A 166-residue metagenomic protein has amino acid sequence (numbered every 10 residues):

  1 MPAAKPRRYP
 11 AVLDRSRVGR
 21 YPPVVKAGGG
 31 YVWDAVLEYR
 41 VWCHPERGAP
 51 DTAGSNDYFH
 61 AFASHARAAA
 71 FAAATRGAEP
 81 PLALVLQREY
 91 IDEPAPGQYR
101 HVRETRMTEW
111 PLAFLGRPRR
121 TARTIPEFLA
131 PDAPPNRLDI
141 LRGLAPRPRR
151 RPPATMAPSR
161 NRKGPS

Functional and structural regions predicted by a protein language model:
M1, G30-V41, A70, T75-E79 (+3 more regions): Nucleic-acid endonuclease domains
M1-N56, H60, N136, R142 (+1 more regions): ADP-ribose/NAD+-binding catalytic cleft of ART/PARP-like enzymes
P10-V12, P81-R88: Short beta-strand element of the conserved SAM-dependent methyltransferase core
L13, V25, C43, A63-A66 (+4 more regions): Generic alpha-helical secondary structure signal
A53-A78: A short, charged, amphipathic alpha-helix used as a generic interaction element across diverse proteins
L84-S166: Active-site and NAD+-binding cores of ADP-ribose-processing enzymes
